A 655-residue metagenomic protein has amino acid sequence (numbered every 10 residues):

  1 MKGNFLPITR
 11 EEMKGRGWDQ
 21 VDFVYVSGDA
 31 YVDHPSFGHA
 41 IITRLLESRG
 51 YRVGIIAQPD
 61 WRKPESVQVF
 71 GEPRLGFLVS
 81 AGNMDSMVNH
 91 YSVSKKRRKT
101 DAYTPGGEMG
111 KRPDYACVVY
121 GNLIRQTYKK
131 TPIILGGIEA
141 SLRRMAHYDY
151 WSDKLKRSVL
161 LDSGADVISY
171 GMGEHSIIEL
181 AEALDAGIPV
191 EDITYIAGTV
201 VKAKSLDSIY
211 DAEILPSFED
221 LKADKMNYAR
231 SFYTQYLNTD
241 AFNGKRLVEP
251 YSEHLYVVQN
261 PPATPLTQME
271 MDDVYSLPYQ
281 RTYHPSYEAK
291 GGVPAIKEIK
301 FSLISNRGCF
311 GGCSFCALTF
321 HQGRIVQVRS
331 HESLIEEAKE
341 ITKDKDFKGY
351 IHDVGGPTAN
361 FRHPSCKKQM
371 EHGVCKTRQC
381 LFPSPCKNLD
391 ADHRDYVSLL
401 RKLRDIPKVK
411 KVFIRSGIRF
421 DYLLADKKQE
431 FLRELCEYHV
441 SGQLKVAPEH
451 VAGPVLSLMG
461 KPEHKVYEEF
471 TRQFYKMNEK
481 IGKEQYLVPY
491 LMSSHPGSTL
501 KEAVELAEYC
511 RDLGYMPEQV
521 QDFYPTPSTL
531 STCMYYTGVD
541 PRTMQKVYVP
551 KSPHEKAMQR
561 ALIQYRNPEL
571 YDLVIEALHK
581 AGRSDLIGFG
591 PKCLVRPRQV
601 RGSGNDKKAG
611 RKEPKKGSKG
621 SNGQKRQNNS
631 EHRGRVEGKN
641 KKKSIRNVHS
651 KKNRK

Functional and structural regions predicted by a protein language model:
Y25, I56, D60-W61, E340-V488 (+1 more regions): Conserved SAM/AdoMet-binding glycine-rich loop
V26-D29, K290-A317, T342, Y350: N-terminal pre-triad scaffold of radical SAM enzymes
G38, A57-S252, Q259: Glycine-rich beta-alpha loop elements in corrinoid/cobalamin-binding modules across cobalamin-dependent enzymes
R62, E191-D240, H254, A263 (+8 more regions): Terminal amphipathic helices with adjacent charged low-complexity linkers/tails
D85-S94, L142-R144, E174-E179, K204-D207 (+6 more regions): Flexible glycine/acidic-rich beta-alpha junction loops that bind and position SAM and/or redox cofactors in anaerobic
V159-G171, D272, A561-N605: Amphipathic alpha-helical packing elements
D166, V274, C309, L334 (+3 more regions): Conserved, mostly hydrophobic/aromatic
G602-K655: Intrinsically disordered, Lys/Arg-rich low-complexity segments
